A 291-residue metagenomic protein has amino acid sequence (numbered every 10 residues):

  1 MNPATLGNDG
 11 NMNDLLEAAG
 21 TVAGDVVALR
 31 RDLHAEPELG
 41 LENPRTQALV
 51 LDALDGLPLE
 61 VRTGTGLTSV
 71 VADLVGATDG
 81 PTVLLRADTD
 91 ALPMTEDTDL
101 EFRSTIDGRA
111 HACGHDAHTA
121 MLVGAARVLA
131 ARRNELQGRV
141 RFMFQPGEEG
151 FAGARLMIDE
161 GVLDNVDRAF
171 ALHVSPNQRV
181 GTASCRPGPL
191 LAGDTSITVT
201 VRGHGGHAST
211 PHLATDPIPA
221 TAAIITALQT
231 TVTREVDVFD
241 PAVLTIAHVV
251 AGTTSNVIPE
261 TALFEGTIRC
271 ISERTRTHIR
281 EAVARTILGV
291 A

Functional and structural regions predicted by a protein language model:
A4, N8-H111, D116, A120-L136: Acidic/His- and Gly-rich active-site-bordering loop/insert found across diverse amide/peptide-bond hydrolases
L33, M157, G266: Residue-level signal for inorganic ion chemistry
E36, H212-I218, E273-E281: Active-site pocket-shaping loop/turn-to-helix segments
V71, A91-M94, T98-A110, D116-A117 (+2 more regions): Histidine/acidic-residue-rich, glycine-tolerant segments that coordinate divalent metal ions
T89-A91, T231, A284-A291: A common structural junction motif
H207, I279-R285: Active-site-adjacent C-terminal substructures of enzyme catalytic domains
S255-R280: A conserved active-site cap/scaffold subdomain adjacent to cofactor or substrate pockets
